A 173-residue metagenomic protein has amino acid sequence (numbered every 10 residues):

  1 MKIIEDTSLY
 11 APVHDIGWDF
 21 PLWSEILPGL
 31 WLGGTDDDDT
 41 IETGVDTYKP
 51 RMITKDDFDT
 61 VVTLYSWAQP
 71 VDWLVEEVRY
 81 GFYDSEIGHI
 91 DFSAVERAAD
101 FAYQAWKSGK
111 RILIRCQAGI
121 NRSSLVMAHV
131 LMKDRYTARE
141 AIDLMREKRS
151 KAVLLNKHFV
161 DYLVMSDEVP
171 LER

Functional and structural regions predicted by a protein language model:
M1-A11: Short, basic/low-complexity N-terminal boundary segments at the transition from targeting/disordered tails
A11-R111, M132-M165: Cysteine-based protein phosphatase catalytic domain of the PTP/DSP
G109-A128: A phosphate-binding catalytic loop at a beta-strand-loop-alpha-helix junction that coordinates phosphoryl groups
E168-R173: C-terminal domain-closing interface element
